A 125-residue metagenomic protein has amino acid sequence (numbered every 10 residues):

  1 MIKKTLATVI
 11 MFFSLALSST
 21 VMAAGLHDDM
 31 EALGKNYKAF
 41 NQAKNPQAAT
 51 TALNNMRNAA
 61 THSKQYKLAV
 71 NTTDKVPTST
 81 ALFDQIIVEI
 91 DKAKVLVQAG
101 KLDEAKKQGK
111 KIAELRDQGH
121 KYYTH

Functional and structural regions predicted by a protein language model:
M1-V9: Bacterial N-terminal signal peptides that target proteins for export
T8-M11, V21: Cleavable N-terminal signal peptides
L17-A23: Sec/Tat signal peptide C-region and signal peptidase I cleavage site
M30, L53, A60, F83 (+2 more regions): Generic L/I/V-rich hydrophobic alpha-helical segments across diverse proteins
A32-H62: N-terminal targeting signals for Sec/Tat export/insertion, comprising classic cleavable signal peptides
T50-M56, V76-D84, A105-A113: Short, charged, amphipathic alpha-helical segments
A60-T80: Short, solvent-exposed, charged loop/turn and helix-capping segments that join or cap alpha-helices on peripheral
I87-H125: Surface-exposed, polar helix/loop patches in the mature regions of secreted/periplasmic/lumenal proteins that form
